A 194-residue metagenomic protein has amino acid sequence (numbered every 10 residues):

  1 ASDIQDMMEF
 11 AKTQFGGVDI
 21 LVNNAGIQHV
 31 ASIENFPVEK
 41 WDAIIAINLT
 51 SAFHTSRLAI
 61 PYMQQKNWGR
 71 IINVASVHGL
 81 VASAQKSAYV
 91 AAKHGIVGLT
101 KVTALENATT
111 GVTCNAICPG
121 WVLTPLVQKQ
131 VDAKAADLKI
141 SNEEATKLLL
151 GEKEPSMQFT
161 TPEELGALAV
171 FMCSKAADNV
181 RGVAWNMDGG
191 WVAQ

Functional and structural regions predicted by a protein language model:
I4, S32-I33, K40-I45, I71 (+1 more regions): Substrate-binding pocket helix/loop in short-chain dehydrogenase/reductase
A31-E34, V81-A88, T109-T110, M157 (+1 more regions): Active-site loop immediately N-terminal to the catalytic Tyr-X3-Lys motif of short-chain dehydrogenase/reductase
S56, A92, T100: Active-site helix of classical SDR
P61, L105-E106, D178: Alpha-helical segment proximal to the catalytic Tyr-Lys
S76: Residue(s) in the substrate-gating loop at a strand-loop-helix junction that position the organic substrate next
V81, V170, R181-Q194: Short C-terminal tail/terminal secondary-structure segment of NAD(P)H-dependent dehydrogenase/reductase domains
A108, T113, V180-G182: Short, small/polar-rich loop/turn modules that mediate ligand/substrate recognition or access, typified
